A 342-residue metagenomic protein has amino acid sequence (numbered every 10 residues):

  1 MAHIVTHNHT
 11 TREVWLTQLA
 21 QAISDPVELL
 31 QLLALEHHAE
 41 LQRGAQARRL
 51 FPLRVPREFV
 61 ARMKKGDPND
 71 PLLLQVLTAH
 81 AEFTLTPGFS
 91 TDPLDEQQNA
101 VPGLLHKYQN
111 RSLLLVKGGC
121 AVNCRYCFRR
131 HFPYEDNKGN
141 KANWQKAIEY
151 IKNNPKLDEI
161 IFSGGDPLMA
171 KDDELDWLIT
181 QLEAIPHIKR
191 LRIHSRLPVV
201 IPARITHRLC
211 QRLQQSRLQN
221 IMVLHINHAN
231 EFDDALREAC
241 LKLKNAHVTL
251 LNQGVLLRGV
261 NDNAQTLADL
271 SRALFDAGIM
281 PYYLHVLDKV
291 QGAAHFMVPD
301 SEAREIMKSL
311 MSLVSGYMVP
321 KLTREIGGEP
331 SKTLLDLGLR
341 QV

Functional and structural regions predicted by a protein language model:
M1-H106: Flexible, acidic/Gly-rich N-terminal and inter-domain linker regions that tether and position cofactor-handling modules
P52-V55, Q98-R129: N-terminal pre-triad scaffold of radical SAM enzymes
F59, C124, Y282: Conserved, mostly hydrophobic/aromatic
L114, I160-F162: Hydrophobic positions in the central parallel beta-sheet of the AAA+
K117-G118, R130, G164-G165, R196: Fold-independent oxyanion-binding glycine-rich loops and adjacent beta-strand/coil segments at enzyme active sites
C127-G139: Iron-sulfur (Fe-S) cluster-binding segments and ferredoxin-like electron-carrier domains, especially [2Fe-2S]
Q145-E159, L168-V314: Conserved AdoMet/S-adenosylmethionine-binding subsite of the radical SAM
E305-V342: C-terminal accessory regions of radical SAM enzymes
